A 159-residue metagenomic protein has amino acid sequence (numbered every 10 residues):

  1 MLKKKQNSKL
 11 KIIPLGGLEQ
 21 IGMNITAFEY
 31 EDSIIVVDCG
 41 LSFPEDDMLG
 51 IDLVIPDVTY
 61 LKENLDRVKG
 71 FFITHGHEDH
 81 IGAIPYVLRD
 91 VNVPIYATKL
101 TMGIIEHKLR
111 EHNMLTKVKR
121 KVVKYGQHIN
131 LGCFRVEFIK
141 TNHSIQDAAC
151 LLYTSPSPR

Functional and structural regions predicted by a protein language model:
M1-P14, L18: Generic start-of-chain signal for non-secretory N-termini
K5-L10, D32-S33, H128-V136: Beta-strand-turn-beta hairpins that frame and shape the catalytic cleft of phosphate-ester-processing enzymes
I12, D38, H75-G76, H143: Divalent metal-coordination and catalytic microenvironments
L18-M23, Y30-I73, P85-V93, A97 (+2 more regions): Pre-active-site segment of Zn-dependent metallo-hydrolases
N24-F28, A149-L152: Short beta-strand scaffold segments in enzyme catalytic cores
H80: N-terminal Rossmann-fold NAD(P) dinucleotide-binding loop
L100-A148: Metallo-beta-lactamase
Y153-R159: Conserved small/polar residues in nucleotide/adenosyl-binding loops
